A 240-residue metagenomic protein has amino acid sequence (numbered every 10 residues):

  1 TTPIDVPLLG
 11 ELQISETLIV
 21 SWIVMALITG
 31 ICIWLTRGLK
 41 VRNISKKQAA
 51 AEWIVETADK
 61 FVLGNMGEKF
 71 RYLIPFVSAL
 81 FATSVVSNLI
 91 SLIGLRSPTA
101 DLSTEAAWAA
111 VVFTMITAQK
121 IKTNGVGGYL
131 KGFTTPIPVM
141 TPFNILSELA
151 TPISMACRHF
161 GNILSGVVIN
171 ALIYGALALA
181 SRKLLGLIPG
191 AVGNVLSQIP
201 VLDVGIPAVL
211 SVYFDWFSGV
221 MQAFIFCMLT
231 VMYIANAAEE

Functional and structural regions predicted by a protein language model:
T1-E240: Selective transmembrane helix interface/packing segments
